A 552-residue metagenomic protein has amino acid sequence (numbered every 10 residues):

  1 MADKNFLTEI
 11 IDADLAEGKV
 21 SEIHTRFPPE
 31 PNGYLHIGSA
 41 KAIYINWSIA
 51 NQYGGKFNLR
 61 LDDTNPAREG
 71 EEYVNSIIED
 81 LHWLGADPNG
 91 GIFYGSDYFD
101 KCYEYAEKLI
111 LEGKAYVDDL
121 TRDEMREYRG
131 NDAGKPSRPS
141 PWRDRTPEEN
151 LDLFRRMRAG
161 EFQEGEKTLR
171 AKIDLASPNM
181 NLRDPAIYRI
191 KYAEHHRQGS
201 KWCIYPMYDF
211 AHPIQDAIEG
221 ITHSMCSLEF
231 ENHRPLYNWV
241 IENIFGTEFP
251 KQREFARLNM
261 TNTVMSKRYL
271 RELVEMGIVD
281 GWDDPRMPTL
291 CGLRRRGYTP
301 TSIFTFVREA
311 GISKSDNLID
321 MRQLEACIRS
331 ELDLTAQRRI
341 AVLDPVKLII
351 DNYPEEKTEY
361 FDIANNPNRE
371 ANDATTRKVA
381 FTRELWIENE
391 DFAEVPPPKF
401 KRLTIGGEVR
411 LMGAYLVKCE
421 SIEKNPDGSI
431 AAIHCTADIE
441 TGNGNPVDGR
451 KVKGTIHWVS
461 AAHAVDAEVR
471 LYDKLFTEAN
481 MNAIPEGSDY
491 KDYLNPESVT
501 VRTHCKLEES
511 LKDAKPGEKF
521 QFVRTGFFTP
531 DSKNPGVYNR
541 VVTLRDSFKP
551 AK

Functional and structural regions predicted by a protein language model:
D3-D12, A16-E79, E194-S227: N-terminal catalytic cores of NTP/NDP-binding nucleotidyl/phosphoryl-transfer enzymes
A16-K19, S48-K56, H82-N89, A217 (+2 more regions): Secondary-structure transition/capping motifs at alpha-helix termini and the adjoining loop/turn into the next element
P28-N32, R60-R68, G91-D100, D123-E124 (+5 more regions): Conserved short loop/turn motifs at secondary-structure junctions
D63-N65, E71, K108-L270, I328 (+2 more regions): Active-site cores that bind ATP or allylic diphosphates and position pyrophosphate for catalysis
Y73-D100, Y105-A106, G113-Y116: A glycine-rich helix N-cap at a beta->alpha junction
F230-R234, N238-V240, F304, R308-G311 (+1 more regions): Core subunits and conserved enzymes of cellular information-processing and envelope-translocation systems across
P250-C327: Long, charged, mostly alpha-helical binding arms that flank functional sites
